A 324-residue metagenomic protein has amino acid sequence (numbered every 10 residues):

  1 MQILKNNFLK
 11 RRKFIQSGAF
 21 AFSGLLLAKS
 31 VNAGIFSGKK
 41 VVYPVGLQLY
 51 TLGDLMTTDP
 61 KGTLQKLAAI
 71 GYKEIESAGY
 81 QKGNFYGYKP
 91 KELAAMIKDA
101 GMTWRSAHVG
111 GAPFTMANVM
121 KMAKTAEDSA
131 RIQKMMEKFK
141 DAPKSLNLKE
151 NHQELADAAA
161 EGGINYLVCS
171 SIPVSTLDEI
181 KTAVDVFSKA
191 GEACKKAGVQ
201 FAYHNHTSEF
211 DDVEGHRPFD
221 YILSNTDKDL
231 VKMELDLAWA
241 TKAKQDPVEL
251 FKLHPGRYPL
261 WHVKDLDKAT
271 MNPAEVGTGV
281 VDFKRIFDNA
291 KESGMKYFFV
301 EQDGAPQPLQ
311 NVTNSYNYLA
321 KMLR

Functional and structural regions predicted by a protein language model:
M1-K13: N-terminal secretory signal peptides
G18-L25, S30, T115-K232: Active-site acidic/histidine proton-transfer and metal-coordination neighborhood in alpha/beta enzyme cores
K29-T58, G62-K66: C-terminal segment of N-terminal export signals and the immediately downstream linker at the start of the mature
G38-K40, L64-A69, Y86-R105, M122-E127 (+5 more regions): Acidic (Asp/Glu)-rich catalytic clusters
G46-Y50, E76-A78, R105-G110, L167-S170 (+4 more regions): A cross-family glycoside hydrolase active-site/sugar-binding cleft signature
L47, L67, I75, I97 (+7 more regions): Conserved, mostly hydrophobic/aromatic
L52-T58, A78-K89, G111-M116, K144-L148 (+6 more regions): Acidic-and-aromatic substrate-binding clefts and catalytic sites of carbohydrate-active enzymes
E74-E76, C194-V280: Acidic/histidine-rich catalytic cores of soluble enzymes
